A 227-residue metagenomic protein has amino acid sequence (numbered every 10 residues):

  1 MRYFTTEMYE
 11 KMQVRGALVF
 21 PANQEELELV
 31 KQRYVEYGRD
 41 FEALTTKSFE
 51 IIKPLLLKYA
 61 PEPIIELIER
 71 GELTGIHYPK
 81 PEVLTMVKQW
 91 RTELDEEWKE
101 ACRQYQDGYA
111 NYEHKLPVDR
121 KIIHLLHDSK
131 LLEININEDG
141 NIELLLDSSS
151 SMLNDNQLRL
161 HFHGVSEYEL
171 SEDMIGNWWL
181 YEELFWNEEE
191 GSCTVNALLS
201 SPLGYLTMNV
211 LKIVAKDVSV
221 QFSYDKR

Functional and structural regions predicted by a protein language model:
M1-R227: Surface-exposed, interaction-prone regions used to assemble/regulate multi-protein complexes
